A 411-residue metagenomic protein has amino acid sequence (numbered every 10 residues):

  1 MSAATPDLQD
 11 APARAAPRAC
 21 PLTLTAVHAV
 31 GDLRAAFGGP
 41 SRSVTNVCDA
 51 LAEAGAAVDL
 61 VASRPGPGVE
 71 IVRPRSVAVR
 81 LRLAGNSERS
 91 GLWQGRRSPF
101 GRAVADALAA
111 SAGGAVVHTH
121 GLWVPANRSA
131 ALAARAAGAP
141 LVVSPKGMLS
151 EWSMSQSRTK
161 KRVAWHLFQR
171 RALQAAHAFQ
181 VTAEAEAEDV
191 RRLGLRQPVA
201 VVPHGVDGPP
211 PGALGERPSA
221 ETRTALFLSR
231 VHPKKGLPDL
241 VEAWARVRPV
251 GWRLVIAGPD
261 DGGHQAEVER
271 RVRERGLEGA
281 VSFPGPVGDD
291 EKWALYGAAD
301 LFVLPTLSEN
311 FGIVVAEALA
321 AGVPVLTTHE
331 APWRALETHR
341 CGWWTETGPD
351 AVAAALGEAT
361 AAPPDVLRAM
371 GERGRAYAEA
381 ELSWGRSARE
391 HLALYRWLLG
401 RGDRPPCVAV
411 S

Functional and structural regions predicted by a protein language model:
R64, A185, G205: Carbohydrate-associated surface elements
A136, R162-F179: Membrane-proximal helix-turn-helix segments that form the acceptor-binding/catalytic region of lipid-linked
L173, P286-V287, A294-A299: Short alpha-helical donor nucleotide-sugar binding micro-motif in glycosyltransferases
Q180, V206, E216-R246, V255: Conserved donor-binding/catalytic core segment of Leloir-type glycosyltransferases
L228, L237-F283, D290, R404: A conserved nucleotide-sugar
L307: Aromatic "clamp/platform" in nucleotide-sugar-dependent glycosyltransferases that forms part of the donor/acceptor
A320, P324-T328: Short hydrophobic beta-strand element within catalytic cores of glycosyltransferases and related nucleotide-activated
G342-D350, G357-P364: Conserved acidic donor-binding segment of nucleotide-sugar-dependent glycosyltransferases
